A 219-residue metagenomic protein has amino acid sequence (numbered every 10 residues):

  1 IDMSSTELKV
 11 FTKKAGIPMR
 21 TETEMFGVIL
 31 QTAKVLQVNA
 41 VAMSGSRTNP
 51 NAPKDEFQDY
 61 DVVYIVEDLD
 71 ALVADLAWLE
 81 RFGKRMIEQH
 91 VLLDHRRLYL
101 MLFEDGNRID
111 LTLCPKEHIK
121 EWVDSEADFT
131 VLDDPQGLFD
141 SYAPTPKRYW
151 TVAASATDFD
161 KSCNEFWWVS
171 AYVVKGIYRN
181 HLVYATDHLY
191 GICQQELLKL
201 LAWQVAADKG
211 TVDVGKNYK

Functional and structural regions predicted by a protein language model:
I1-K13: N-terminal amphipathic/basic-hydrophobic helices that include classical n-h-c signal peptides and signal-anchor
F11-L36, S44-F57, V62-T112, E117-I119: Metal-dependent nucleotidyltransferase catalytic core
K54-E56, V123-S125, V212-K216: Short aromatic-enriched loop/helix-cap "lid" or pocket-rim segments at secondary-structure transitions that line
G83-D94, D133-T145, Y190: Short secondary-structure transition/capping segments
K116-D133: A short alpha->loop->secondary-structure connector
F129-D160: A short, charged helix-loop
W150, A154-K219: Conserved nucleotidyltransferase catalytic core and NTase-mimicking acidic/glycine-rich helix/loop elements in nucleic
